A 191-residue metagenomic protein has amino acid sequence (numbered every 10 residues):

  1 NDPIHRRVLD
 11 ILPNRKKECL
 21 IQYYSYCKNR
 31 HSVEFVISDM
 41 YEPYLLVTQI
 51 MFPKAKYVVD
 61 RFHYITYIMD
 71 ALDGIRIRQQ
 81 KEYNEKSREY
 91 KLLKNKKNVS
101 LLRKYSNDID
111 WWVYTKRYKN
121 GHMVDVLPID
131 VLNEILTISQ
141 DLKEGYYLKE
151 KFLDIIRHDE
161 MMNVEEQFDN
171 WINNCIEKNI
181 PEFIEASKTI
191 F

Functional and structural regions predicted by a protein language model:
D2, R7, Y23-K54, V58 (+2 more regions): Acidic/histidine-rich catalytic cores and adjacent linkers of DNA breakage/strand-transfer/modification proteins
L9-Y26, K81: Basic, low-complexity intrinsically disordered segments
Y64-E85: Short alpha-helix plus adjacent loop in nuclease-associated cores
